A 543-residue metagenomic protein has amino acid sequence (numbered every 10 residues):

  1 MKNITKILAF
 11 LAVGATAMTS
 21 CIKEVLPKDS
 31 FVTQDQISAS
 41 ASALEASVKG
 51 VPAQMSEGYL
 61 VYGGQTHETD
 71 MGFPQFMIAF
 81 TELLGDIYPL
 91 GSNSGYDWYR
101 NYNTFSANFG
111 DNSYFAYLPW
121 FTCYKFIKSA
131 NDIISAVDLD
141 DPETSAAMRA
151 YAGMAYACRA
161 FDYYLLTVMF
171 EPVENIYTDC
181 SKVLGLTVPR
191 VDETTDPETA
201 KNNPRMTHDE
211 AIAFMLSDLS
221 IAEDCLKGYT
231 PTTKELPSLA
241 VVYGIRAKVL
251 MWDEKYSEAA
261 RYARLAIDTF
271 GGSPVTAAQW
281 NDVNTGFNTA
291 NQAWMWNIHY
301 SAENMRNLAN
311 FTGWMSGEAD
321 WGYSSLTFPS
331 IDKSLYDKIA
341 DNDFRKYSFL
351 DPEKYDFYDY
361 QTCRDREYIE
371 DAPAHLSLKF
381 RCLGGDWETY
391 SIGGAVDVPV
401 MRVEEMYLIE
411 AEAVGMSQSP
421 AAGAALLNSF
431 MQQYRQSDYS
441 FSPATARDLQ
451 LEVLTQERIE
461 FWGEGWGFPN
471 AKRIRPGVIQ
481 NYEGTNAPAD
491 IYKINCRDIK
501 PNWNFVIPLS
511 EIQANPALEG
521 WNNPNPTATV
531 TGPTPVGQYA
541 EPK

Functional and structural regions predicted by a protein language model:
M1-S30: Bacterial Sec-dependent N-terminal signal peptides
C21-I78, S316-S330, L335-D341, S348 (+2 more regions): Membrane-proximal, proline-rich intrinsically disordered regions
V32-D35, T66-I78, F170-L184, G228-N310 (+1 more regions): Short, surface-exposed recognition loops and adjoining beta-strand edges that mediate ligand/DNA contacts, enriched
N93-F170, M206-D209, L219, E223-Y229 (+2 more regions): Conserved, well-structured interaction surfaces
I127-A130, I212, L219, A263 (+3 more regions): Inward-facing hydrophobic residues that define packing positions of alpha-helical scaffold repeats
I339-R402: Flexible, polar/acidic helix-loop-strand segments at domain edges
